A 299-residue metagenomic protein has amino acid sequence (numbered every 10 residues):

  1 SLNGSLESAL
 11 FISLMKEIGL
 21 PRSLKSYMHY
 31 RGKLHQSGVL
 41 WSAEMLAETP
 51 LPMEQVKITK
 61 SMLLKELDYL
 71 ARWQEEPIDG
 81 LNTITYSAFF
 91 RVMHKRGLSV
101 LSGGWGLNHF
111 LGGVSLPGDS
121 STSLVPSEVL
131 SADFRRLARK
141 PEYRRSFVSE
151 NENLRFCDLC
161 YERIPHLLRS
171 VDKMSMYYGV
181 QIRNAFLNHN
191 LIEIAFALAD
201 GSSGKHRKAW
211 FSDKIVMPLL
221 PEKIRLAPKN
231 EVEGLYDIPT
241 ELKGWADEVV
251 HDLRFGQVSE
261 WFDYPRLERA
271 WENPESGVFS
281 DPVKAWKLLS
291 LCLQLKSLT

Functional and structural regions predicted by a protein language model:
S1-E44: ATP-dependent adenylation/pyrophosphate-handling site
S1-N3, K25-Y30, Q55, S102-W105 (+3 more regions): Short beta-strand segments
F11-I12, K65, L111-V114: Short glycine-/acidic-enriched loop or helix-start segments at secondary-structure transitions that form or flank
K25, G38-W73, V100, W105 (+1 more regions): A conserved beta-strand->alpha-helix junction
A88, D158, E162-R169, A197 (+1 more regions): Short, hydrophobic/amphipathic alpha-helical patches that form generic packing surfaces within helical domains
V100-S102, L107-T122, E150-E272: Mid-to-C-terminal catalytic subdomains of enzymes that bind/position adenosyl phosphate moieties or nucleic-acid
F110-P141: A catalytic-pocket lid/entrance helix-loop region that shapes and gates access to the active site across common
F255-T299: Acidic, carboxylate-rich catalytic segments that either coordinate divalent cations
